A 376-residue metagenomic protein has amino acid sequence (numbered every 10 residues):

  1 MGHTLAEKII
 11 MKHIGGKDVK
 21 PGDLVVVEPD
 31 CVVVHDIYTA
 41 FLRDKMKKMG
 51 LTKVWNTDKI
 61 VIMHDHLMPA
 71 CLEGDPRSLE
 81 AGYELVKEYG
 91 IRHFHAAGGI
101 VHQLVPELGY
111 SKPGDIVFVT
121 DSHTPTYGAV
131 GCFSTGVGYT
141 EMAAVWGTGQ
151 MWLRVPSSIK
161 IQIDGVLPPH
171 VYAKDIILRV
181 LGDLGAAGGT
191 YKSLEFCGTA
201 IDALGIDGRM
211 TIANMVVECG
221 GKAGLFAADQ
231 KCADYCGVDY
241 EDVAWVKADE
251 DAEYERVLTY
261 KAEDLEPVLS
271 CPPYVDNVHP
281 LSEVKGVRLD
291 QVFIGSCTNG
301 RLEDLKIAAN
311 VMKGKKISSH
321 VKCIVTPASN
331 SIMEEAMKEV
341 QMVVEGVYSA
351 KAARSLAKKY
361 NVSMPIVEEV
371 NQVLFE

Functional and structural regions predicted by a protein language model:
M1-K338: Fe-S-dependent hydro-lyases/dehydratases of central metabolism
E334-E376: NAD(P)-dependent Rossmann-like dehydrogenase/reductase catalytic/cofactor-binding core
